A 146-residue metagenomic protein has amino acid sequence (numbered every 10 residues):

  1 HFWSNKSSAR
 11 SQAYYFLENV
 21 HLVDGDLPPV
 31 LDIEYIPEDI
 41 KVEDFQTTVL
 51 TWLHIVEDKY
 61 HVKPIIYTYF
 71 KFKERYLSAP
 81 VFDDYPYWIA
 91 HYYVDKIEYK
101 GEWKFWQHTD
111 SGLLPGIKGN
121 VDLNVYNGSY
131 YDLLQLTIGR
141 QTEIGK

Functional and structural regions predicted by a protein language model:
H1-S4, L31-I36, Y67-K71, A90-Y93 (+1 more regions): Active-site-proximal beta-strand/loop segments in catalytic clefts of secreted hydrolases
H1-V62: Substrate-binding cleft of extracellular glycoside hydrolase catalytic domains
K6-A9, P37-E43, K73-A79, I97-Y99 (+1 more regions): Extracytoplasmic/secreted cell-surface and envelope-processing proteins
S11-Y14, T68-F72, Y85-I89: Short amphipathic alpha-helical surface micro-motifs
D26-V30, K63-I65, P86-W88, E102-F105: Structural preference for beta-strand elements that scaffold enzyme active sites
Y60-E74: Aromatic-lined carbohydrate-recognition surfaces of secreted/lumenal glycan-active proteins
S78, F82-K146: Functionally critical loop-and-helix segments that line ligand-binding/catalytic clefts of soluble enzyme domains
